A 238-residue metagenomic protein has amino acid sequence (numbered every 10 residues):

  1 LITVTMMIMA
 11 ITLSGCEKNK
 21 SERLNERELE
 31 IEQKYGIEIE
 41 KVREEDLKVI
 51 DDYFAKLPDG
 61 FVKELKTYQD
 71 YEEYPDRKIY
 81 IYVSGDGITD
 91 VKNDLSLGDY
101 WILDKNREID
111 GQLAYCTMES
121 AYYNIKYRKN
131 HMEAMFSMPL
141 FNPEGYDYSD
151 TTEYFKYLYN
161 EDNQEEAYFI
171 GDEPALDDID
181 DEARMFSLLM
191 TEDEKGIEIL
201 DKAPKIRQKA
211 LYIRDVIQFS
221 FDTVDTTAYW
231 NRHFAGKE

Functional and structural regions predicted by a protein language model:
L1-M7: Sec-dependent N-terminal signal peptides
I2, G36, R43, Y168-D172 (+1 more regions): Residues at structural and domain junctions
M9, E22-E26, L57, T67-Y68 (+2 more regions): Charge-dense, intrinsically disordered terminal/linker segments
T12-G15: C-terminal motif of bacterial Sec signal peptides marking the signal peptidase cleavage site
E17-N19: Bacterial signal peptide processing site
E22, E26, E45-K48, P204 (+1 more regions): Alpha-helix boundary/N-cap detector
R27-N106: Auxiliary, metal-adjacent structural segments of Zn-dependent hydrolase domains
Y71-E238: Active-site-flanking segments in enzyme catalytic domains
